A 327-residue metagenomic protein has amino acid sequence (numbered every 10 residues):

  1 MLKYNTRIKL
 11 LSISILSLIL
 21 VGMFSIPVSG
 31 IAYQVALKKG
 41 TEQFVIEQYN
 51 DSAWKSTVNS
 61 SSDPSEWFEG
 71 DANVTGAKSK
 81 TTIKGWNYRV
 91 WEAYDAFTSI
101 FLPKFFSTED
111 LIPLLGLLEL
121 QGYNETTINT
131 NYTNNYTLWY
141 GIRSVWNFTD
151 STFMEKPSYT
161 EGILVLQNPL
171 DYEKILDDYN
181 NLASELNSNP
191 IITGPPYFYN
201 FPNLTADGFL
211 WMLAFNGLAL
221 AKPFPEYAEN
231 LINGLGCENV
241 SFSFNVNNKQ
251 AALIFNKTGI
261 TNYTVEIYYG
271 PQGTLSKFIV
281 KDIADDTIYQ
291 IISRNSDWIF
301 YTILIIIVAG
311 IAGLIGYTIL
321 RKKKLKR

Functional and structural regions predicted by a protein language model:
M1, R7, M154, L320-K324: Generic N-terminal leader/processing signal
M1-Q48: Hydrophobic secretory-pathway targeting helix
T6, L10-S12, W146, K324-K326: Sequence-pattern detector for short linear motifs and compositional/periodic biases rather than a specific fold
L10-L11, D297-G310, L314: Short, hydrophobic alpha-helical membrane anchors of single-pass surface/secreted proteins
V21, S29, Y140, E161 (+5 more regions): Feature targets compositionally biased, intrinsically disordered low-complexity regions with long contiguous runs
G30-D110, G116, N124, N203 (+2 more regions): Acidic, serine/threonine-rich low-complexity disordered tracts
T75, K80-P202: Low-complexity, serine/threonine/proline-enriched polar segments
A312-R327: C-terminal membrane-anchoring or membrane-association module
